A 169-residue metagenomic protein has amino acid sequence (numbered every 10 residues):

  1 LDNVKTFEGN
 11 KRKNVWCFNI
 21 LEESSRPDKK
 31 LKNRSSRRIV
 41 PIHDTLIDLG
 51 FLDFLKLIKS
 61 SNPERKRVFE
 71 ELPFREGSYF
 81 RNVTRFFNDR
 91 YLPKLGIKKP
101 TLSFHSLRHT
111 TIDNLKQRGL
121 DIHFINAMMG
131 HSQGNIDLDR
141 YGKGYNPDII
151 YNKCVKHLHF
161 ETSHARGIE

Functional and structural regions predicted by a protein language model:
L1-G50: Conserved tyrosine-mediated DNA breakage-rejoining catalytic core shared by Y-recombinases
F7-K13, K56-R65, E76, K94-L95 (+1 more regions): Intrinsically disordered, low-complexity coil segments
E8, S24, L46, R75-E76 (+2 more regions): Residue-level detector of flexible, active-site-proximal loop/helix-junction positions within diverse enzyme catalytic
G9-K11, K29-N33, L52, F80-R81 (+3 more regions): Extended hydrophobic-aromatic, low-complexity segments
L21-E22, H43, E70-P73, G142: Residue-level detector of conserved, well-ordered beta-strand and adjacent loop positions that form binding/recognition
V40, S60-R67, F74-E76, R81-A127 (+1 more regions): Short, basic (Lys/Arg/His-rich) helix/loop patches that form interaction surfaces in the mid-to-C-terminal regions
I47, M129-I168: Catalytic-site neighborhood detector that most strongly recognizes the C-terminal catalytic loop/helix of tyrosine
D53-L55, F86: Exposed, low-structure sequence patches enriched in small/polar residues
